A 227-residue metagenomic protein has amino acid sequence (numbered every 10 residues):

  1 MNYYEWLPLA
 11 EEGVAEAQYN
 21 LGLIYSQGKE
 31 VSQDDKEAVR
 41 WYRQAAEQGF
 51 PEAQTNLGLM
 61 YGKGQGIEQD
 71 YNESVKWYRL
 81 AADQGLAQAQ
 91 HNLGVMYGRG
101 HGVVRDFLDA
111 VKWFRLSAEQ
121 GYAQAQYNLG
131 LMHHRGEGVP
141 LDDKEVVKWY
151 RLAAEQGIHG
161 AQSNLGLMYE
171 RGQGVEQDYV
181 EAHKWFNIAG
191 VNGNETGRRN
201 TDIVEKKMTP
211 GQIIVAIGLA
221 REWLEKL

Functional and structural regions predicted by a protein language model:
M1, L9, N194-L227: Terminal, low-structured helical/coil segments at or just beyond the last alpha-helical repeat
M1-G28: N-terminal segments that cap or nucleate solenoid repeat domains
Y3, Y19, T55, K76 (+8 more regions): TPR/TPR-like alpha-solenoid signature
E11-V14, Q27-K29, D34, E47-P51 (+13 more regions): Short helix-capping/linker turns of helical repeat alpha-solenoids
N20-Q27, V31, N56-K63, N92-R99 (+4 more regions): Hydrophobic face of amphipathic alpha-helices that form TPR/SEL1-like repeat modules and related alpha-solenoid
I24, A45, M60, A81 (+8 more regions): TPR/TPR-like alpha-solenoid repeats
